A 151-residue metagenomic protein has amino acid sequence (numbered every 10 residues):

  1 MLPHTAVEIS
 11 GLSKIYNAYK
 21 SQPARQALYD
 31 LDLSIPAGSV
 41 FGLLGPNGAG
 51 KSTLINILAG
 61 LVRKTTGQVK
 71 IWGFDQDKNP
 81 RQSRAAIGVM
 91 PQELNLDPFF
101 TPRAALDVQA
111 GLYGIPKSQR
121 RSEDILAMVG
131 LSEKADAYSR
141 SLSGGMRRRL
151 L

Functional and structural regions predicted by a protein language model:
L12, D107, G111-K134: Conserved ABC ATPase "signature" region
G42, N56, R147-L151: ABC ATPase nucleotide-binding domain "signature" region
P46-G50: Walker A (P-loop) phosphate-binding loop of ABC-type ATPase nucleotide-binding domains
A59: Helix-to-loop junction immediately C-terminal to a conserved catalytic motif
G67-D75, Q82-S83: Conserved ABC transporter NBD signature motif
Y138-G145: Conserved ABC ATPase signature
